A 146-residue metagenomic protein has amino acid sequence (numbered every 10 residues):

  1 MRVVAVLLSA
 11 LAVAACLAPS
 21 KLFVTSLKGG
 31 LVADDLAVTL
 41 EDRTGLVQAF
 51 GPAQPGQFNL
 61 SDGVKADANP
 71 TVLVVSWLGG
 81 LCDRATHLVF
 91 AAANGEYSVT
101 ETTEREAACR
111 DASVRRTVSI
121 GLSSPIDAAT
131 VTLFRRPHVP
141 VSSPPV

Functional and structural regions predicted by a protein language model:
R2-A5, A12, C16-V146: Exposed, flexible binding/inhibitory loops of compact, secreted disulfide-stabilized domains
